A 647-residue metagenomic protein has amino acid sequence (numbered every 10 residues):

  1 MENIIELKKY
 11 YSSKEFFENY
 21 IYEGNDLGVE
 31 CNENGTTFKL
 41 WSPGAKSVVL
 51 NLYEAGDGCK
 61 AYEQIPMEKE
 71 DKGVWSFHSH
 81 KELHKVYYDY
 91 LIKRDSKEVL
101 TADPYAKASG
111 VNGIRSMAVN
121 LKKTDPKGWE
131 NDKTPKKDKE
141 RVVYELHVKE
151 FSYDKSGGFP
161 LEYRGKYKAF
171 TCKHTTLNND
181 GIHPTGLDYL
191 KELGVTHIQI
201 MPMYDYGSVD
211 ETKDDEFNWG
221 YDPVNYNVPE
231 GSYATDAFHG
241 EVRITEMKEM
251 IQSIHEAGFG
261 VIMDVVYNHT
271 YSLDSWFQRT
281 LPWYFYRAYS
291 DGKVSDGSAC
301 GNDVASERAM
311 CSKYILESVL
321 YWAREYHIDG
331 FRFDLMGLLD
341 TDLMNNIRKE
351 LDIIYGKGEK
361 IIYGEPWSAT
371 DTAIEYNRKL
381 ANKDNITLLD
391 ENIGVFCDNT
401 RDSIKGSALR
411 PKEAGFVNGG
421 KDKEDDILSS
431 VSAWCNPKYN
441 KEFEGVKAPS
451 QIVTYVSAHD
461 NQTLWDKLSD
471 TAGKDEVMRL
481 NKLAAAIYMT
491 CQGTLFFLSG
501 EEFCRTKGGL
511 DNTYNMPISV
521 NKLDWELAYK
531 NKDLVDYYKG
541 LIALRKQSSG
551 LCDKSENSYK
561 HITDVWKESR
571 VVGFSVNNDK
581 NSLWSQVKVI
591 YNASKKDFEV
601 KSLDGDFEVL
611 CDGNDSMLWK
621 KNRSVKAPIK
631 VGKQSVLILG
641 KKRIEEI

Functional and structural regions predicted by a protein language model:
M1-G35, Y62, K69-C172: The feature marks proteins involved in alpha-glucan
I21-N25, G493, F497-L510, V520-V587: Glycan-recognition and catalytic regions of carbohydrate-active enzymes
E30-K46, H561-L603: Carbohydrate-binding surface patches
L40, Y90, L146, I200 (+9 more regions): Conserved, mostly hydrophobic/aromatic
S42, H84-Y88, N622-I647: C-terminal beta-strand-rich structural cap/linker in extracellular carbohydrate-active enzymes
Y53, T490, L523, L541-S549 (+2 more regions): C-terminal accessory region downstream of the catalytic core in glycan-modifying enzymes
V119, R348-S499, F503-C504, L510 (+4 more regions): Conserved alpha/beta catalytic core and glycan-binding cleft of carbohydrate-active enzymes
K149-Y326, M336-Y355, K360-I361, A373 (+1 more regions): Substrate-binding/active-site clefts of carbohydrate-active enzymes
